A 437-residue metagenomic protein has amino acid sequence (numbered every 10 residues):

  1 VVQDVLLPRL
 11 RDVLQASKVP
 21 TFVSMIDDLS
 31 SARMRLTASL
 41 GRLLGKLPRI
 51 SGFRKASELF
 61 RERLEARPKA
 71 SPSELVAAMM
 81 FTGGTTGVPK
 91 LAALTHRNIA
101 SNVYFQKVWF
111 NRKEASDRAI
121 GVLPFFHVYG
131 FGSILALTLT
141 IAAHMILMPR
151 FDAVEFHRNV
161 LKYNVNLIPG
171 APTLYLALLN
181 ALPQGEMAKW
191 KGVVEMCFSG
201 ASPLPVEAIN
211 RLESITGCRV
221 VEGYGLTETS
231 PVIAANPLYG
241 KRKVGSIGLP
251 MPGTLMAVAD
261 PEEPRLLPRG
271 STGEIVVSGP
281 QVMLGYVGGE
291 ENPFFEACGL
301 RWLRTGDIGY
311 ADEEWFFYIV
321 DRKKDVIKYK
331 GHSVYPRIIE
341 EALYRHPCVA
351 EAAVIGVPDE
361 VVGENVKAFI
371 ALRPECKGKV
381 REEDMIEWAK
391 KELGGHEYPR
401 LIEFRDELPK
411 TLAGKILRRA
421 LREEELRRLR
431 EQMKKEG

Functional and structural regions predicted by a protein language model:
V1-L59, C376: Structural core segment of the AMP-binding/adenylate-forming
V1-V5, I168, G279, L284-G285 (+4 more regions): AMP-binding/adenylate-forming catalytic core of the ANL superfamily
S24, G394-I416, K434-G437: AMP-binding/adenylate-forming catalytic domain of the ANL superfamily
L36-S51, V165-G170, L179-R242, L255 (+1 more regions): Gly/Ser/Thr-rich phosphate-binding loop
P68, A77-S101: Conserved AMP-binding A3 loop
A100-R118, F126-L167, A181-L182, E186: Conserved AMP-binding/adenylation subdomain of ANL enzymes
Y224, A257-S278, E313-E314, C376-E382 (+1 more regions): Conserved beta-loop-beta connector loops within the AMP-binding
L249-G253, E263-E296, L300, H332-V334: Conserved ATP/PPi-binding loop(s) of AMP-dependent carboxylate-activating enzymes
